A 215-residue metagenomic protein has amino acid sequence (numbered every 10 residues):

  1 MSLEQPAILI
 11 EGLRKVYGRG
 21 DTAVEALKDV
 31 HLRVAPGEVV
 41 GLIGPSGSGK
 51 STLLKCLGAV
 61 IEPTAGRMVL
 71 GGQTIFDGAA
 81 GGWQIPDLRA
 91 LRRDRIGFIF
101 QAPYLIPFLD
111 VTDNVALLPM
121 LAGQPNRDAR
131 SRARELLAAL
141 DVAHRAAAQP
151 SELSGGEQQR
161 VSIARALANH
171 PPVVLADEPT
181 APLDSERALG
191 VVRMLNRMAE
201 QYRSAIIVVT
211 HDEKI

Functional and structural regions predicted by a protein language model:
D21-T22, I75-G97: ABC ATPase NBD coupling module
I43-P45: The feature captures the beta-strand-to-loop junction immediately N-terminal to the Walker
G58: Helix-to-loop junction immediately C-terminal to a conserved catalytic motif
L109-L118: Short coil-to-helix segment of the ABC ATPase nucleotide-binding domain corresponding to the Q-loop/switch region
Q149-L153, E157-Q159: Conserved ABC ATPase signature
H170: Conserved catalytic motifs of ABC-family nucleotide-binding domains
V174-D177: Catalytic Walker B motif of ABC-type/P-loop ATPase nucleotide-binding domains
